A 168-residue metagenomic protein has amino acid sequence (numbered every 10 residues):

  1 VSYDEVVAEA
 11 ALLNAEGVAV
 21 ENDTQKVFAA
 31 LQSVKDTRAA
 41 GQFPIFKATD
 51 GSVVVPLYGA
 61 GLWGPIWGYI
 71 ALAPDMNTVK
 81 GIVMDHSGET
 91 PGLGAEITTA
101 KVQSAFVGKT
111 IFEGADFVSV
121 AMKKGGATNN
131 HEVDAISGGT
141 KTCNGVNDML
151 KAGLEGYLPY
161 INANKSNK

Functional and structural regions predicted by a protein language model:
V1-K168: Flexible, solvent-exposed loop/hinge segments and secondary-structure transition points
